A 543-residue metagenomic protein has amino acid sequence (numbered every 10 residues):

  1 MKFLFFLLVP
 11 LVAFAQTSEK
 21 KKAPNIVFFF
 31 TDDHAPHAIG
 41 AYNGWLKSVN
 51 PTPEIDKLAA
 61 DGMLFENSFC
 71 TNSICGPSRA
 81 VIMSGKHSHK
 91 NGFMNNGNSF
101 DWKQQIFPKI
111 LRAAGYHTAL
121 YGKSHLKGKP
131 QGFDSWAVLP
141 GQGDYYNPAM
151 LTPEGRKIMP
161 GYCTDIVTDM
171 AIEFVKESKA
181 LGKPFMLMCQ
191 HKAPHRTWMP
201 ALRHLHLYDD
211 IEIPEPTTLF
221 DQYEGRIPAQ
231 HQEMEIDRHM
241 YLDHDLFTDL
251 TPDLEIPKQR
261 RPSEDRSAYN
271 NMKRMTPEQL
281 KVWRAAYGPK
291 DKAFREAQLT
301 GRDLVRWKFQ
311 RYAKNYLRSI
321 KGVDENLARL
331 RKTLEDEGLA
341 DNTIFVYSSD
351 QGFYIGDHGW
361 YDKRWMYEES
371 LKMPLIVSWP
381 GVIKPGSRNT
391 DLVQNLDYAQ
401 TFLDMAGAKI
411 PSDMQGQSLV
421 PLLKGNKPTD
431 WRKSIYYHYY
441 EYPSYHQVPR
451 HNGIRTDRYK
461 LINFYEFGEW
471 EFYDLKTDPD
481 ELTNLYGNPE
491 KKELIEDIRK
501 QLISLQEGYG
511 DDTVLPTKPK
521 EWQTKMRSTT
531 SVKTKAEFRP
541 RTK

Functional and structural regions predicted by a protein language model:
M1-K22: Bacterial Sec-dependent N-terminal signal peptides
A15-Y465, E469-W470, P479-K500, S504-E507 (+3 more regions): Formylglycine-dependent sulfatase
K476: Residues forming the ATP-binding cleft of Hanks-type serine/threonine protein kinase domains
